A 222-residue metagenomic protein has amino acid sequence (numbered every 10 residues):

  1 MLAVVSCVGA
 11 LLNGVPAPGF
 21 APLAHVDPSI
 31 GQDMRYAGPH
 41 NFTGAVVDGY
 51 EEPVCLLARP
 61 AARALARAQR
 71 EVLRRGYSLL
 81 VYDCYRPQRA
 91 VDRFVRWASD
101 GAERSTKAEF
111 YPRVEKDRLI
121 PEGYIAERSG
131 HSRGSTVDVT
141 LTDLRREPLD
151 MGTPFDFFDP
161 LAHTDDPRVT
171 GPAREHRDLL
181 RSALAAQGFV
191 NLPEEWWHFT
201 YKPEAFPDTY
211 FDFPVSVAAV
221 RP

Functional and structural regions predicted by a protein language model:
M1-L11: Secretory targeting and sorting signals
L11-C84, R89-E194, P203-P222: Extracytoplasmic cell-surface/polysaccharide-interacting catalytic and binding patches
F199: Conserved metal-phosphate-binding beta-hairpin within the catalytic cores of diverse ATP-dependent phosphoryl-transfer
